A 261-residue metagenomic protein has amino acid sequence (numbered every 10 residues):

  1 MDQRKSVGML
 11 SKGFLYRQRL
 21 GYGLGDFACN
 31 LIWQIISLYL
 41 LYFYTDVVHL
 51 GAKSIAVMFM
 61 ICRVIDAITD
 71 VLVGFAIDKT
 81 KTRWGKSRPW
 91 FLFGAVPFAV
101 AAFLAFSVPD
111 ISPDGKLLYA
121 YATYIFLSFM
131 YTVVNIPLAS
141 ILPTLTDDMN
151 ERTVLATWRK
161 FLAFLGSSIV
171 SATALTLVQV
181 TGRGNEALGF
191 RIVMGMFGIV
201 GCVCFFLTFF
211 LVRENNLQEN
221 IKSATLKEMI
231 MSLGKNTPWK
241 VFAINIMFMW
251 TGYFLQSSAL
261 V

Functional and structural regions predicted by a protein language model:
D2-V261: Membrane-embedded alpha-helical bundles of multi-pass transporters/translocases, especially carrier/permease families
